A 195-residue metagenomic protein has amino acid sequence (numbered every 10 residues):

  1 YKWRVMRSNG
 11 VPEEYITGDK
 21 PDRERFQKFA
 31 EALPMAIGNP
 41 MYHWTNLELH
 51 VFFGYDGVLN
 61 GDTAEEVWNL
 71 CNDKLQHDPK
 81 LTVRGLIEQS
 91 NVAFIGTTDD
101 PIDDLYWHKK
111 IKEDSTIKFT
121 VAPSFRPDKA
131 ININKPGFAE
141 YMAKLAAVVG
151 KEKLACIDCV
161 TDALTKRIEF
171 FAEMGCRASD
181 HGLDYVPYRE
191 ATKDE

Functional and structural regions predicted by a protein language model:
Y1-E195: Metal-cofactor-binding active-site regions of metalloenzymes
